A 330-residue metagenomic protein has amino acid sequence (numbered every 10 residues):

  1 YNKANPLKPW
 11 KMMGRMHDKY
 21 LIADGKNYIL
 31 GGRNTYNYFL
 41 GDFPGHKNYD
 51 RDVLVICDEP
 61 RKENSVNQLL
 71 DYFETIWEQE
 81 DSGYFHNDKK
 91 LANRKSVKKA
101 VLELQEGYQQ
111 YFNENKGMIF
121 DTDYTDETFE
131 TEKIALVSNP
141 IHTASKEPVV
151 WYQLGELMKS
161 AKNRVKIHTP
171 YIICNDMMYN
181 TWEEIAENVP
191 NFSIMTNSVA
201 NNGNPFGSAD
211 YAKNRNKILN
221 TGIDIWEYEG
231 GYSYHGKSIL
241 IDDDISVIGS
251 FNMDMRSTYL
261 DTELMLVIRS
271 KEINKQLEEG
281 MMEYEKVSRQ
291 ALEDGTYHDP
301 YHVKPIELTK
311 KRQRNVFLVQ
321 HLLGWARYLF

Functional and structural regions predicted by a protein language model:
Y1-K159, N197-D242, F251-T258, T262-L264: HKD-type phospholipase D/PLD-like phosphodiesterase module
N27, N163-K166, I245: Structural motif
I134, F192, S246: Hydrophobic anchor at the start of a short beta-strand that flanks the dinucleotide cofactor-binding loop
Q153-R164, E184-V189: Glycine-rich phosphate/diphosphate-binding loops that line cofactor/substrate pockets in enzymes
V165-T169, I225-E227: Short catalytic-loop micro-motif centered on adjacent basic/acidic residues
K166, S193-M195: A structural signal for isolated positions on well-ordered beta-strands in alpha/beta enzyme cores
I173-E187: Histidine-anchored nucleotide/phosphate-binding helix
T221, G230-G236, I241-F330: Long, C-terminal catalytic modules of enzymes
